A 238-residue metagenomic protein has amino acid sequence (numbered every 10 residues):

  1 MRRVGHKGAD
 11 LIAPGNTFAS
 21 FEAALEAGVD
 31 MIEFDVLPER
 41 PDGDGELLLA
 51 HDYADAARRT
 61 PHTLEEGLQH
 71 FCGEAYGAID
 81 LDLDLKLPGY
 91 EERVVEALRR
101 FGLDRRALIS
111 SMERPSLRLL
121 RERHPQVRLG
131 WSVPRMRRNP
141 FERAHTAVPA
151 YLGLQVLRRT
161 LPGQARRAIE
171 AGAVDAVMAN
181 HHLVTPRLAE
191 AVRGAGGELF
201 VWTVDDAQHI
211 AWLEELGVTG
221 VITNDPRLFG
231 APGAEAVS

Functional and structural regions predicted by a protein language model:
M1-S238: Phosphate-group recognition and catalysis centered on beta-loop-alpha active-site segments
